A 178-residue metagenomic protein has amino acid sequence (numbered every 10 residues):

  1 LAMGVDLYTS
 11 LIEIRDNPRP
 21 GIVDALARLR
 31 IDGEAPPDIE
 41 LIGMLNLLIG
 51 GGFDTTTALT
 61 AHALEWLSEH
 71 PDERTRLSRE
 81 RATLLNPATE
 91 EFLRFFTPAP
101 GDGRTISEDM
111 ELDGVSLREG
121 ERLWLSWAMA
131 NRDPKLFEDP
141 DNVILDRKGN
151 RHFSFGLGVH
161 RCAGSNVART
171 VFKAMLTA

Functional and structural regions predicted by a protein language model:
L1-A178: Cytochrome P450
